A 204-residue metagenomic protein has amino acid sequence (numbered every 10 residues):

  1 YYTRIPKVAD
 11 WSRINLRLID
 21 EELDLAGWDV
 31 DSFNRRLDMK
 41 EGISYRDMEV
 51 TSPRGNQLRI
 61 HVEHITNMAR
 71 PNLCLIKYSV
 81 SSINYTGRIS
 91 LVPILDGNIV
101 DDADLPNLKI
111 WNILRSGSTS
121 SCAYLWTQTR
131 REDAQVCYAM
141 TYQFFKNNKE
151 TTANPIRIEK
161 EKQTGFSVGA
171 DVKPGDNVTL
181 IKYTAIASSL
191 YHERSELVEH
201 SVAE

Functional and structural regions predicted by a protein language model:
Y1-E204: Beta-sandwich/jelly-roll carbohydrate-recognition scaffolds of carbohydrate-active enzymes
